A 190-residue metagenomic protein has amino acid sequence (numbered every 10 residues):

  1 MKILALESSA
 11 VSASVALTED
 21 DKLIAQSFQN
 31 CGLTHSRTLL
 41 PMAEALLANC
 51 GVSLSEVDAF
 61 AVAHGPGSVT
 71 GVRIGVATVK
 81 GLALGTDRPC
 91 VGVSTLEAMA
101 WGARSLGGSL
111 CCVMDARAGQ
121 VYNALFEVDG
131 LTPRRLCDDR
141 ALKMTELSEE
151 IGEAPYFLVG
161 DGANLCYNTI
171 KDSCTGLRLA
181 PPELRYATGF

Functional and structural regions predicted by a protein language model:
M1-P66: N-terminal beta-alpha supersecondary unit
L6-S9, S27, M42-A43, H64-G65 (+5 more regions): Fold-independent oxyanion-binding glycine-rich loops and adjacent beta-strand/coil segments at enzyme active sites
S14, T70, C166-N168: Glycine/Thr-rich phosphate-binding loops of Rossmann-like dinucleotide-binding domains
K22, T34, P89-A187: Surface "functional belts" at beta-alpha junctions
S36, L40-A43, V79, L96 (+1 more regions): A general structural signal for well-ordered alpha-helical segments in protein cores
A48-S55, L84-V93: Phosphate-handling active-site elements
A61-C90: DPxDG-like acidic metal-binding loop motif
